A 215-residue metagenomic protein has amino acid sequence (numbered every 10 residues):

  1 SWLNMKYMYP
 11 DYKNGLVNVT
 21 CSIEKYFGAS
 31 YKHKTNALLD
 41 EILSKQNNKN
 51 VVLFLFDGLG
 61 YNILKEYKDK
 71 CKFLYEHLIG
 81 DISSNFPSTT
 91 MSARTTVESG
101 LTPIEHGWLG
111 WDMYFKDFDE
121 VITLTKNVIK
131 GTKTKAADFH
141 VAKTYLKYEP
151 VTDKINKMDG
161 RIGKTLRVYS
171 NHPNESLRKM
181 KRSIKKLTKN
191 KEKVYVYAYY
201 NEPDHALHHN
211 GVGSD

Functional and structural regions predicted by a protein language model:
S1-N36, E66-G211: His/Asp/Glu-rich, glycine-adjacent segments that coordinate divalent cations and/or stabilize oxyanion chemistry on
N47-K49: A short, charged/proline- and glycine-enriched loop that marks the coil->beta-strand transition at the N-terminal
L53-F56: Short hydrophobic beta-strand that contains or immediately precedes a catalytic carboxylate
G58-N62: Short acidic, Gly/Ser-rich segments with clustered Asp/Glu that frequently serve as metal-coordination loops in enzyme
S214-D215: Charged helix-capping and loop-helix junction motifs
